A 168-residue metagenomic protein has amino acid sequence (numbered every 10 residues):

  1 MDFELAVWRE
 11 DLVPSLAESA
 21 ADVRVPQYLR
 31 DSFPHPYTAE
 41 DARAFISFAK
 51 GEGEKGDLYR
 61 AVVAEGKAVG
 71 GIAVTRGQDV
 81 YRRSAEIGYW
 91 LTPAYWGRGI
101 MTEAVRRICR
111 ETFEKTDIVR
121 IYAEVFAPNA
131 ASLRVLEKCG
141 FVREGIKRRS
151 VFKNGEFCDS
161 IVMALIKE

Functional and structural regions predicted by a protein language model:
M1-P14, E18-R24, A61-E168: Acyl-donor (CoA/ACP) binding surface of acyl/acetyltransferases
P26-S47: Conserved GNAT-fold acetyl-CoA-binding loop/helix
I46-F48, R149-S150: A generic local structural motif
S47-A61: A short helix-loop-beta-strand connector motif used in the catalytic cores of GNAT acetyltransferases and, in some
